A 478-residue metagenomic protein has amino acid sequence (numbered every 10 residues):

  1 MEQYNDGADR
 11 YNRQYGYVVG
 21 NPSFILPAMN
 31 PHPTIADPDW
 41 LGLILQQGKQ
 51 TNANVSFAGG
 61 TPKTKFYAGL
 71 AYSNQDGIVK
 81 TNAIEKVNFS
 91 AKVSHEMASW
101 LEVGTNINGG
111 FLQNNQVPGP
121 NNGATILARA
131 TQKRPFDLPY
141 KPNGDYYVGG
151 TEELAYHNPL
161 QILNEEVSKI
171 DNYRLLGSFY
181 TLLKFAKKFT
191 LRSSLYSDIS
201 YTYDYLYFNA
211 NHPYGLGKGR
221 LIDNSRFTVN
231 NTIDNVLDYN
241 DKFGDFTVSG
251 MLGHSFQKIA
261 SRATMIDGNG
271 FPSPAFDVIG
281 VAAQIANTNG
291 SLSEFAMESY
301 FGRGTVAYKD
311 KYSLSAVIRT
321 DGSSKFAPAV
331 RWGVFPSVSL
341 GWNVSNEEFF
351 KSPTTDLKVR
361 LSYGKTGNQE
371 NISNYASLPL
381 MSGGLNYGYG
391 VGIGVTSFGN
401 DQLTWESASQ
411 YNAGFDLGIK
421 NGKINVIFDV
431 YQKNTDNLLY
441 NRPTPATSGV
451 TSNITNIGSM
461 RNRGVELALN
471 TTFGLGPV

Functional and structural regions predicted by a protein language model:
M1-D37, G77-N82, N88-R174, R192-E298 (+5 more regions): Surface-exposed loop/interface segments of Gram-negative outer-membrane beta-barrel transport/assembly proteins
Y4-G7, I44, N52-N74, I78 (+3 more regions): Predominantly transmembrane beta-strands of Gram-negative outer membrane beta-barrel pores used for transport
Q50-N52, I84-S90, S299, G333-S337: Transmembrane beta-barrel architecture of outer membranes
G59-K63, Y72, D241-D245, Y308 (+2 more regions): A generic beta-sheet turn/junction motif
L70-D76, L314-S323, L361, F473: Transmembrane beta-strand segments that form the barrel wall of outer-membrane beta-barrel proteins
P328-W332: Short glycine/threonine-rich loop-to-helix capping motif typified by GTGT followed within a few residues by an Asp-Pro
N412-D416: Glycine-centered tight-turn and secondary-structure capping sites
